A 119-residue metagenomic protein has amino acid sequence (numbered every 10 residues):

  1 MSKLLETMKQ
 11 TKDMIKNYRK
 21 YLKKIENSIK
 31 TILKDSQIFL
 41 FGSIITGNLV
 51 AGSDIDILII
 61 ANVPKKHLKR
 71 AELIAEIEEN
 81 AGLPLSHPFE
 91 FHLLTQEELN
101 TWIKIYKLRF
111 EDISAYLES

Functional and structural regions predicted by a protein language model:
M1-Q37, T46-G52, A61-S119: Catalytic core of pol beta-like nucleotidyltransferases
F41-S43: Glycine-rich beta-strand-to-loop/alpha-helix junction loops that act as flexible
